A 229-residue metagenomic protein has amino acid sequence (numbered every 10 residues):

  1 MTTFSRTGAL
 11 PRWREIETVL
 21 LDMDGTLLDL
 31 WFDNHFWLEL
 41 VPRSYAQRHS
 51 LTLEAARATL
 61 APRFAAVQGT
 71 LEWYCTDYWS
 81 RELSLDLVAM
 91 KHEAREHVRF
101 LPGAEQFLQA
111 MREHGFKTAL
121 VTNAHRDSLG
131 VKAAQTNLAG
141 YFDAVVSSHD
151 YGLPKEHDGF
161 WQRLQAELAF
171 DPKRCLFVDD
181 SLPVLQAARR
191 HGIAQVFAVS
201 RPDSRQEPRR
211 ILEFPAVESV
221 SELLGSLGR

Functional and structural regions predicted by a protein language model:
M1-V19, Q109, H125-R229: Asp-based, Mg2+/Mn2+-dependent phosphohydrolase catalytic module
T3-F4, A9-Q106, H125-D127: N-terminal helical cap/lid subdomain that shapes the substrate entry/recognition surface in HAD-like hydrolases
E72, H114, S181: Flexible coil/turn residues that form the inter-helical turn or adjacent wing/linker of helix-turn-helix
G103-G115: Catalytic-core regions built around general acid/base machinery
